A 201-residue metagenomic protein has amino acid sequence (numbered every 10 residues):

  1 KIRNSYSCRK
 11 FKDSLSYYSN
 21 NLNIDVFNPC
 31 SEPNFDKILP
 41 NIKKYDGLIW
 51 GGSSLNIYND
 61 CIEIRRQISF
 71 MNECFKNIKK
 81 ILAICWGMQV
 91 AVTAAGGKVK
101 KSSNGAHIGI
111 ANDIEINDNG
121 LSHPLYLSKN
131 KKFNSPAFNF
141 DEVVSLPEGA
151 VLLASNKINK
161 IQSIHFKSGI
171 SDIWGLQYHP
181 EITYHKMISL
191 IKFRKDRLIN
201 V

Functional and structural regions predicted by a protein language model:
K1-S69, E73-N77, V201: N-terminal beta1-alpha1 cap of cysteine-dependent amidohydrolase-like domains
I2-R3, P40, I62-R65, A95-V99 (+3 more regions): Short, glycine/charged-enriched secondary-structure capping and boundary segments
N4, R9-Y17, F70, I116-V201: Amide-donor transfer/coupling interface in amidating biosynthetic enzymes
D25-F27, I49, L82, K100 (+3 more regions): Hydrophobic/aromatic beta-strand patches that form the interior of the parallel beta-sheet core in alpha/beta enzyme
D25-P29, Y58-C61, A111-D113, N130-K132 (+1 more regions): Short, flexible loop segments at the rims of nucleotide/cofactor-binding pockets, characterized by
S31-D36, H107-G109, V144, K160-Q162: A short acidic, often aromatic-flanked loop/helix-cap motif at beta-alpha or helix-coil junctions that lines enzyme
D36, N59-C61, V92-A94, P147 (+2 more regions): Short glycine-/acidic-enriched loop or helix-start segments at secondary-structure transitions that form or flank
S53-G120: Cysteine-nucleophile active-site neighborhood
